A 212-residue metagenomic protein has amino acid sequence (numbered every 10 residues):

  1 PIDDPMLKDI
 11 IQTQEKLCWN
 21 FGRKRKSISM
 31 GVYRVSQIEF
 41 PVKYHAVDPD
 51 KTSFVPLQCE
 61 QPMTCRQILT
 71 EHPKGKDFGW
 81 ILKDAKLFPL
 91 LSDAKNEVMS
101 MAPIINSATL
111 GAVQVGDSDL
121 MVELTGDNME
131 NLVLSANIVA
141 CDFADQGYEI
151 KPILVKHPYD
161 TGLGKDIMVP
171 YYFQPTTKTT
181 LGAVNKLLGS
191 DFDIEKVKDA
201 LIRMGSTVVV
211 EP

Functional and structural regions predicted by a protein language model:
P1-P212: RNA/tRNA-interacting regions in translation and RNA-turnover enzymes
